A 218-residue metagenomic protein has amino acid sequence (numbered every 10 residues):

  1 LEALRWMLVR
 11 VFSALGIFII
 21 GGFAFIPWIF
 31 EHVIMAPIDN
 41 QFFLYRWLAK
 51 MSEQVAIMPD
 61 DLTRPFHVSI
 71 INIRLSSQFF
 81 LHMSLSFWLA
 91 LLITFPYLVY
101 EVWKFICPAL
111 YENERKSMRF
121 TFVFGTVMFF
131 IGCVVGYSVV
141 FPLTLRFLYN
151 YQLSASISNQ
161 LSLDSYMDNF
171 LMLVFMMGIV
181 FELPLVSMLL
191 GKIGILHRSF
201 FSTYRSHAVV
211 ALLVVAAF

Functional and structural regions predicted by a protein language model:
E2-F218: Membrane topogenic/interface segments and analogous intrinsically disordered interaction regions
